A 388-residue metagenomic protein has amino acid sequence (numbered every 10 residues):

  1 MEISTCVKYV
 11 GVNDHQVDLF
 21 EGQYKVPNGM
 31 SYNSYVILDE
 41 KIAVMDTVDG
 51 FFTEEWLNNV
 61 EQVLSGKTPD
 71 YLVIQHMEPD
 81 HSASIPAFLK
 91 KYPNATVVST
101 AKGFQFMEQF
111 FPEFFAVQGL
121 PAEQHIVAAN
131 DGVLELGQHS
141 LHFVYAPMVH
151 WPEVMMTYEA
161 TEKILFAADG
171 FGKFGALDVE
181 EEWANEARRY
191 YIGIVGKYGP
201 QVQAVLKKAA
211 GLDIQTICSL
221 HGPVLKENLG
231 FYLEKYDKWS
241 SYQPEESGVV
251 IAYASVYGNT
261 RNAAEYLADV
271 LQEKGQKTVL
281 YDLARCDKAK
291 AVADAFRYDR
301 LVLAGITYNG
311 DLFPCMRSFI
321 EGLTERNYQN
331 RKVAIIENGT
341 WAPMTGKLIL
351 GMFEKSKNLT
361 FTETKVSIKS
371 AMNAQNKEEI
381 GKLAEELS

Functional and structural regions predicted by a protein language model:
E2-E61, M156-E159, K163-F166, T260: Conserved beta-strand hairpin/beta-sheet module of binuclear metal-dependent hydrolase folds, prominently
E2-T5, V98-V154, Y198-A204: Metallo-beta-lactamase
K41-A43, Y71, H139, K163-F166 (+3 more regions): Structural motif
M45-T47, P69-M77, V97-T100, L165-D169 (+1 more regions): Active-site neighborhood of phospho(di)ester-bond hydrolases with catalytic His/Asp-centered motifs
F51-S99: Active-site metal-binding motif and surrounding structural segment of the metallo-beta-lactamase
H150, V154, G170-K197, S240-E245: Active-site-proximal loop/helix segment associated with metal-binding centers of metalloenzymes
L177-I217, H221-V224, Y266-V279, A291-S388: FMN-binding flavodoxin-like domain, especially the glycine-rich phosphate-binding loop
C218-E245: Short N-terminal or domain-adjacent regulatory/targeting segments
